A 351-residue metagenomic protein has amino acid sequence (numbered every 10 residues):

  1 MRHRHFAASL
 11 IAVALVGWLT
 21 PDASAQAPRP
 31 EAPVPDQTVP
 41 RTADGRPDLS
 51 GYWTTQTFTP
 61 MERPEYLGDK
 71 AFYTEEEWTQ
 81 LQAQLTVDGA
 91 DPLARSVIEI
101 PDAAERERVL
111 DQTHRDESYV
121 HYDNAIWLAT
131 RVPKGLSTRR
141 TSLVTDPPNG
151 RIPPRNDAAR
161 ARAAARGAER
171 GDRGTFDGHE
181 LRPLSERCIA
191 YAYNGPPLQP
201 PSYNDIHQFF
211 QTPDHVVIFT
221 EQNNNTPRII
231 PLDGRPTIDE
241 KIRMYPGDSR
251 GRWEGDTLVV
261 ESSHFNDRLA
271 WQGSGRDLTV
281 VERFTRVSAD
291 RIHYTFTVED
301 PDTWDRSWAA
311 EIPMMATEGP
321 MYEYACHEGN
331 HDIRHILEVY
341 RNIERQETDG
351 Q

Functional and structural regions predicted by a protein language model:
R2-H5, S9, L15-G17, P21-Q351: PEST-like low-complexity, intrinsically disordered acidic/proline/serine-rich tracts that flank trafficking/processing
